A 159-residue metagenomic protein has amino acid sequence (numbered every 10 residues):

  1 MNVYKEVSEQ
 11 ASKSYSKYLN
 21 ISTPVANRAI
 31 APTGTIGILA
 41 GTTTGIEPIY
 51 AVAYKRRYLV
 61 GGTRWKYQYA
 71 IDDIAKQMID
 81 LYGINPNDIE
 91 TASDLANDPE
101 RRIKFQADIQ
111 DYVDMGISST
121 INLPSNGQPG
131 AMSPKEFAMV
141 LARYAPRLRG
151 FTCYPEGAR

Functional and structural regions predicted by a protein language model:
M1-S14: Conserved, charged catalytic cores of large soluble enzymes
S16-L19, I30-R159: Catalytic alpha/beta core of large soluble enzyme barrels
S22-P24: Short, small/polar residue-rich loop motifs at catalytic or cofactor-binding pockets
